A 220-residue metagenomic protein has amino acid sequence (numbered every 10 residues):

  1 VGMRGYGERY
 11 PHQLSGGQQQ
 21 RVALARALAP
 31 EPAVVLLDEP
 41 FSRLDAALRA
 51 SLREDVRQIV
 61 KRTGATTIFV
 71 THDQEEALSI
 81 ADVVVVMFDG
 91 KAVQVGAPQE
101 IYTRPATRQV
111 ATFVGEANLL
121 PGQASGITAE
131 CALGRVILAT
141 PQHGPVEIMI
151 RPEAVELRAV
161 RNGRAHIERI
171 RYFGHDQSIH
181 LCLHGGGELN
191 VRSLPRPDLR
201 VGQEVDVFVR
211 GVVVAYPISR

Functional and structural regions predicted by a protein language model:
V1-Q109: ABC ATPase nucleotide-binding domains
E54, R108, G122, A165-E168: Small-residue-enriched segments and motifs
D55-V56, T71, A92, P105 (+4 more regions): Residue-level detector of alpha-helical recognition elements and their boundaries
T63, E116-N118: Short, basic and Ser/Thr-rich N-terminal targeting/leader segments
T67-V70, D82, L119, I127-T128 (+1 more regions): Alpha-helix boundary/capping detector
A117, I127-R220: Non-catalytic connector elements of ABC transporters
